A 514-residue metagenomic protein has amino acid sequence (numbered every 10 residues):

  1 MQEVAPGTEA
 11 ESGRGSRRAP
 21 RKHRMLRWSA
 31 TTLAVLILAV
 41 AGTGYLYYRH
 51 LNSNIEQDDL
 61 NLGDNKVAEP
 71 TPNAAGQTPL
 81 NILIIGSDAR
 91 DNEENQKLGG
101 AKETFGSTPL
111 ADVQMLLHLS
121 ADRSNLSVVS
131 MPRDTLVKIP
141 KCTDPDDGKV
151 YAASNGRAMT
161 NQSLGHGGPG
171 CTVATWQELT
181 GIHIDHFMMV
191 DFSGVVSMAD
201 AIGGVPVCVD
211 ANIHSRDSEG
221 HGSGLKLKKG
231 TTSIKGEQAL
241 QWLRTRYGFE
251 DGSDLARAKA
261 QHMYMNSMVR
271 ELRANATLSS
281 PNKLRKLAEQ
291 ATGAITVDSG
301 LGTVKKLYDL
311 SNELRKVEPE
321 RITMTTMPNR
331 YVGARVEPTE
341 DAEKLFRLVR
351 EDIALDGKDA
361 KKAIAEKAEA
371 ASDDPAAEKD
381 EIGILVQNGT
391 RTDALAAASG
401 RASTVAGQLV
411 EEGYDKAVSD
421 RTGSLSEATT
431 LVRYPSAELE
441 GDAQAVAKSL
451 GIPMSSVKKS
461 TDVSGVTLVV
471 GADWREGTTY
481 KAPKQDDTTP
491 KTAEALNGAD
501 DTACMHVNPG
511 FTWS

Functional and structural regions predicted by a protein language model:
M1-S514: Non-catalytic, solvent-exposed segments at the cell envelope interface
